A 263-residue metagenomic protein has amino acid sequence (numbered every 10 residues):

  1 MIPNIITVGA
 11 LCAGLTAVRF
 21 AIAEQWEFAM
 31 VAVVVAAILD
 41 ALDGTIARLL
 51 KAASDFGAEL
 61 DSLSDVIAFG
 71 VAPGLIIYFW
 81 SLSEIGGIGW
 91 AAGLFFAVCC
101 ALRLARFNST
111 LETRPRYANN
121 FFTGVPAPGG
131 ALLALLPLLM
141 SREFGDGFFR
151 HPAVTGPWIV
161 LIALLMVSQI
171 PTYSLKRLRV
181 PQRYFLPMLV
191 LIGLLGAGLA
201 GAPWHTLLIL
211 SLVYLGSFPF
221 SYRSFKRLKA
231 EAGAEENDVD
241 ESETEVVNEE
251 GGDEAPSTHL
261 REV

Functional and structural regions predicted by a protein language model:
M1-A41, S221, R227, L260-V263: Topogenic membrane-insertion module of multi-pass membrane proteins
I2-T7, L49-F107, P137-L138: Multi-pass membrane catalytic core of lipid/isoprenoid biosynthesis enzymes
I6, A29-A36, A92-F95, C99 (+4 more regions): Hydrophobic alpha-helical transmembrane segments of polytopic
C12, I38, L42, I46 (+2 more regions): Active-site His/Glu-centered metal-binding helix of metallohydrolases
L15-V18, V35, L39, P73 (+4 more regions): Alpha-helical transmembrane segments of polytopic integral membrane proteins, especially the permease/helical cores
T16-V31, I67, V71-L94, L136-V154 (+1 more regions): Helix-coil boundary and interhelical linker segments in multi-pass alpha-helical membrane proteins
D43-S54, A101-Y117, V167-K176, K226: C-terminal ends of transmembrane helices
N119-V263: C-terminal membrane-associated helical module and adjoining short loops/tails
